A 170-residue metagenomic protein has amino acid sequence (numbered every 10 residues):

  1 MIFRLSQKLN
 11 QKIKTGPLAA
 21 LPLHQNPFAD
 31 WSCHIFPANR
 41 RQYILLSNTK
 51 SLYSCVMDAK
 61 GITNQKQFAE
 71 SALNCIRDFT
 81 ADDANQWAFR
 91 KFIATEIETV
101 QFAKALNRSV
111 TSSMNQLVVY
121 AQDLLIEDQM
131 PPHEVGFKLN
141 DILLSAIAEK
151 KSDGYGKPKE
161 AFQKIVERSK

Functional and structural regions predicted by a protein language model:
M1-L21, W87-K170: Globin-like tetrapyrrole-binding proteins
F3-R40, L46: Short N-terminal edge-element motif at the start of the domain
N26, N39-L46, A84-K91, T95: Membrane-targeting and insertion segments and their boundary/processing signals
D30-Q67: A short, conserved beta-strand element enriched in hydrophobic/aromatic residues
D58, S71-A72, R77, I97 (+1 more regions): Short alpha-helical interface elements
F68-K91: Short, solvent-exposed cationic patches
